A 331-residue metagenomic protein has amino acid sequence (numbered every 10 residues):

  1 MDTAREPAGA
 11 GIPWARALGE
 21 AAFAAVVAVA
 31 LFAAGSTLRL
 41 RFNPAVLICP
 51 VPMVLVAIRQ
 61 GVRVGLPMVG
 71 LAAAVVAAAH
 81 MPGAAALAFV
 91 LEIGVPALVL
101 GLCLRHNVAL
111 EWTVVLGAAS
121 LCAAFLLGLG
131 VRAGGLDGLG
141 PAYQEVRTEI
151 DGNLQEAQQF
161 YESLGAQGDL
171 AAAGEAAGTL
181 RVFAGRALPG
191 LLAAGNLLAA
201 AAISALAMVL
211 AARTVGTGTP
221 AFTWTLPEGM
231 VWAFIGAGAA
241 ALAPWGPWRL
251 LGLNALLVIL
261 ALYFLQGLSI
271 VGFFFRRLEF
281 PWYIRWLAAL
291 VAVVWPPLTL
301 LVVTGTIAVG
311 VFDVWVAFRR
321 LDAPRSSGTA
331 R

Functional and structural regions predicted by a protein language model:
M1-W14, W248-R331: Long, positively charged, glycine-interspersed low-complexity recognition regions
D2-L71, E279-V293, L298-L301: Hydrophobic transmembrane alpha-helices
A24-A25, F89-G134: Short helix-perturbing small/polar motifs within transmembrane alpha-helices
F42-G101, V309: Alpha-helical membrane segments and adjacent membrane-interface helices in multi-pass membrane proteins
P50-V56, V76, I93-R105, L121-A124 (+2 more regions): Alpha-helical transmembrane segments and their membrane-interface exit regions
G128-R186: Membrane-interface interhelical loops and short interface/amphipathic helices in multi-pass inner-membrane
P189-T214: Transmembrane alpha-helical segments in integral membrane proteins
A212-I270: Small-residue-rich helix-loop
